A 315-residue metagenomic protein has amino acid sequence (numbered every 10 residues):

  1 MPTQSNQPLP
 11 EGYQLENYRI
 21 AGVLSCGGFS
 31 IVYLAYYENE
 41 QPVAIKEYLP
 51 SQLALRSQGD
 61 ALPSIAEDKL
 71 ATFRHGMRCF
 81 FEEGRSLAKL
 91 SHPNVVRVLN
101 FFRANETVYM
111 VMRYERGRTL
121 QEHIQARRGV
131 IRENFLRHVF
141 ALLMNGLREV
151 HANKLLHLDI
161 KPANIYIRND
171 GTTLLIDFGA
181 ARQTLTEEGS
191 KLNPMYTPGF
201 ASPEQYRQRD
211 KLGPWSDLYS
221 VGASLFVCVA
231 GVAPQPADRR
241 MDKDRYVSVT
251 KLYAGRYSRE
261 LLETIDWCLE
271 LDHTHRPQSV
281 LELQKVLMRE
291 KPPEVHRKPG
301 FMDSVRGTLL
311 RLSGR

Functional and structural regions predicted by a protein language model:
S57-K89: AlphaC helix of the eukaryotic protein kinase fold
F101: Activation-segment/catalytic-loop signature of the eukaryotic protein kinase fold
N105-T119, H123: Conserved short submotifs of the Hanks-type protein kinase catalytic core that shape the nucleotide-binding pocket
V139-F140: Activation segment signature within eukaryotic-like protein kinase domains
L143-L155: Protein kinase catalytic-loop region centered on the HRD/HxD motif
S190-E204: Conserved activation segment of eukaryotic-like protein kinases, specifically the C-terminal portion of the activation
E204-W215: Conserved end of the kinase activation segment
